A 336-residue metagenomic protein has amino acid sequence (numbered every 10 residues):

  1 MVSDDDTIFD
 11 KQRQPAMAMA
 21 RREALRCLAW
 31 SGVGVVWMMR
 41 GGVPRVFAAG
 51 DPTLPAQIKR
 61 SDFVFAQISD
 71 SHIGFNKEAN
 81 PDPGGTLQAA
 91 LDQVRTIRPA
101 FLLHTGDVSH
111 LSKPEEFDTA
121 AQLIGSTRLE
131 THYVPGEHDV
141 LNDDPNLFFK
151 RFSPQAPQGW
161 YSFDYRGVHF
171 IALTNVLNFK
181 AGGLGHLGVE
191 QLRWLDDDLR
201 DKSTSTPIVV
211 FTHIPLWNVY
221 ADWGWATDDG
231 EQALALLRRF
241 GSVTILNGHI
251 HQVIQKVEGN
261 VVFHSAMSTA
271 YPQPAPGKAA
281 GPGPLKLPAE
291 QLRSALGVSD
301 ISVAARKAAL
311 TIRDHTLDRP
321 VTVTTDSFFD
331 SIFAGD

Functional and structural regions predicted by a protein language model:
M1-A20: N-terminal secretory signal peptides
M17-E23, V33-T53, Q57: N-terminal twin-arginine translocation
P44-D118: N-terminal active-site segment of His-dependent metallophosphoesterases
A49-K59, K113-P207, D229-T244, K256-M267 (+2 more regions): Extended active-site neighborhood of metal-dependent phosphoesterases/phosphodiesterases
I68-S69, L102-D107, T131-E137, F211-T212 (+2 more regions): Active-site neighborhood of phospho(di)ester-bond hydrolases with catalytic His/Asp-centered motifs
F75-K77, V108, V176-H186, W217-D222: Surface-exposed cleft-lining segments at the edges of enzyme active sites
T204-V219: Short acidic, glycine-rich surface-loop motifs adjacent to enzyme active sites
I312-D336: C-terminal/domain-terminus segments
